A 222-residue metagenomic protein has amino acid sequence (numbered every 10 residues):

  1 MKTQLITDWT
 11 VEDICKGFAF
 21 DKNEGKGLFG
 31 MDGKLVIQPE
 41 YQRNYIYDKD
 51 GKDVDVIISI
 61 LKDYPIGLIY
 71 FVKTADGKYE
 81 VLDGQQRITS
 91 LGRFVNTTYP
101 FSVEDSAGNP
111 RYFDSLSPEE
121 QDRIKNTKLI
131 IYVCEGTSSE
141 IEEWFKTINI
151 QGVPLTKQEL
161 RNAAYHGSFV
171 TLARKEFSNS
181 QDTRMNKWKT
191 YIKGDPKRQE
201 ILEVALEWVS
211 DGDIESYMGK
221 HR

Functional and structural regions predicted by a protein language model:
M1-F29: N-terminal leader/domain-start detector
T3-E12, Q42-R222: Basic- and aromatic-enriched surface patches that contact anionic nucleotides/nucleic acids
K16, E24-D32, K193, D211 (+1 more regions): Feature targets compositionally biased, intrinsically disordered low-complexity regions with long contiguous runs
F18-K34, L116-E120, S178: Short, compositionally biased low-complexity segments
L28-V36, Y45, D50: A structured, charge-rich N-terminal accessory region that forms the first stable segment of a protein and links
